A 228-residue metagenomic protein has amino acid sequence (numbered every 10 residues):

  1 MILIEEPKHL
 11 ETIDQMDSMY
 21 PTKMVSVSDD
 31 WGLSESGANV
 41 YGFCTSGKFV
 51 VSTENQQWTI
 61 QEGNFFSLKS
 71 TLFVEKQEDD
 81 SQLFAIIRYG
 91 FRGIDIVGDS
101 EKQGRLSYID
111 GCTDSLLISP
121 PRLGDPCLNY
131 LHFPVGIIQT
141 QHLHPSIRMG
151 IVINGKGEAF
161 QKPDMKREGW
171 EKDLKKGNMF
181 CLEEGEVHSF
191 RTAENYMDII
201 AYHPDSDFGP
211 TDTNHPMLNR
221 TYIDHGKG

Functional and structural regions predicted by a protein language model:
I2-V40, Q103-I138: A short glycine-rich, His/Asp/Glu-containing loop-to-beta-strand
M24, Y41-F43, F65-S67, D114-L116 (+5 more regions): Conserved hydrophobic/aromatic beta-strand scaffold that supports enzyme active sites
G32-S36, N129, Q139-H144, Q161 (+2 more regions): Short histidine-centered beta-strand/loop micro-motifs that create catalytic or ligand/metal-coordination sites
A38-V50, L131-P134, L143-A159, P163: Short, conserved beta-strand element in jelly-roll/cupin
G42-V97, I200: Hydrophobic, ordered structural segments
T53-L72, P163-G185: Short acidic-glycine-tyrosine-enriched beta hairpin
D80-C112, R191-G228: Double-stranded beta-helix
S115-L116, Q139, I151, G157-A159 (+3 more regions): Activation on folded, globular domain regions of eukaryotic proteins
